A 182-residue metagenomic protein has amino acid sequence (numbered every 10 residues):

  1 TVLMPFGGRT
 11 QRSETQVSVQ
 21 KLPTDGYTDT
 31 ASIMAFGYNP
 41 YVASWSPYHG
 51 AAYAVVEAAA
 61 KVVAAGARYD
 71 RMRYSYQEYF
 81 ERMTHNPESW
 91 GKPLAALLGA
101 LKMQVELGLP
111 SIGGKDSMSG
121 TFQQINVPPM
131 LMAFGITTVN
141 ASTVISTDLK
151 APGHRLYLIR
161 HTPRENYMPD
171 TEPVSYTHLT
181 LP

Functional and structural regions predicted by a protein language model:
T1-V56, A60-A64, K102, G114 (+1 more regions): N-terminal glycine-rich phosphate/pyrophosphate-binding loops that anchor nucleotide-derived ligands and cofactors
R12-E14, T28, S46-E57, A67-Y69 (+5 more regions): Generic recognition of stable, solvent-exposed alpha-helical segments in well-folded globular domains
Q20, M34, S75, F134-I136 (+1 more regions): Residues in well-ordered beta-strands of folded domains
T28, L149-Y176: Short, acidic (Asp/Glu-rich) active-site segment that either coordinates a divalent metal cofactor
D29-S32, V42-P47, R71-M72, T84 (+3 more regions): Extended hydrophobic-aromatic, low-complexity segments
Y69-E78, I112-K115, R155: Beta-strand segments within the central parallel beta-sheet cores of soluble alpha/beta enzyme folds
M83-T162: Phosphate/diphosphate-binding loops
T177-P182: Conserved small/polar residues in nucleotide/adenosyl-binding loops
